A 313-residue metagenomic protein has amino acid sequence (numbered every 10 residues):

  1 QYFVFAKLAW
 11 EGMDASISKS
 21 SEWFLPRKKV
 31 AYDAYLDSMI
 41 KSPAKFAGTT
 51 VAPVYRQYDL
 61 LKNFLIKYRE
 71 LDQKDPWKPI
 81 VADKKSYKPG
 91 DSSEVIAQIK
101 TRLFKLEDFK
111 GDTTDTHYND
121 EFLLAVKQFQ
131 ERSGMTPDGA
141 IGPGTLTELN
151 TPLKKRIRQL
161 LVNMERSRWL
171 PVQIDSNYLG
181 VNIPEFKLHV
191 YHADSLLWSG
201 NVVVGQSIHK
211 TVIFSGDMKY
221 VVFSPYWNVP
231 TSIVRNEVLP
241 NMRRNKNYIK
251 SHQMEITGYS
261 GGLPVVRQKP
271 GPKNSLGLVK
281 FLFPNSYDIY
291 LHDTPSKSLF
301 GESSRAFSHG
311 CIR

Functional and structural regions predicted by a protein language model:
Q1-E11: Short, hydrophobic/amphipathic alpha-helical patches that form generic packing surfaces within helical domains
S20-W23, K28-V30, A34-D37, K41-R313: Well-ordered beta-sheet/strand-loop patches within structured domains
